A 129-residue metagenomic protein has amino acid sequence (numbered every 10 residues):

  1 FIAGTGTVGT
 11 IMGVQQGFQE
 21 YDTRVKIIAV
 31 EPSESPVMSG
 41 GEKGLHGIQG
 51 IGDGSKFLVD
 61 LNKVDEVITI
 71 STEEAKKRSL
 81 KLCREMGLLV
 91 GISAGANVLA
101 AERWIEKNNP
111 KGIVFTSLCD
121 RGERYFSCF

Functional and structural regions predicted by a protein language model:
F1-A3, L88-L89: Short glycine-rich phosphate-binding loop at a beta-alpha junction
F1-I2, K26-S33, I113-C119: Beta-strand segments within the central parallel beta-sheet cores of soluble alpha/beta enzyme folds
G4-Q15, S93-A101: Short glycine/serine/threonine-rich phosphate/pyrophosphate-binding segments that cradle anionic phosphate groups
G6-G9, E31-P36, E42, T72 (+2 more regions): Glycine-rich beta-alpha junction loops
Q15-D22, L99-N109: Alpha-helix C-terminal capping segments
F18-I92, C128-F129: Active-site/ligand-binding loops adjacent to catalytic centers
K77-L80, G95-E102, G112: A generic structural signal for well-ordered alpha-helical surface patches
E102-F129: Phosphate-binding loop/pocket of nucleotide- and phosphate-handling active sites
